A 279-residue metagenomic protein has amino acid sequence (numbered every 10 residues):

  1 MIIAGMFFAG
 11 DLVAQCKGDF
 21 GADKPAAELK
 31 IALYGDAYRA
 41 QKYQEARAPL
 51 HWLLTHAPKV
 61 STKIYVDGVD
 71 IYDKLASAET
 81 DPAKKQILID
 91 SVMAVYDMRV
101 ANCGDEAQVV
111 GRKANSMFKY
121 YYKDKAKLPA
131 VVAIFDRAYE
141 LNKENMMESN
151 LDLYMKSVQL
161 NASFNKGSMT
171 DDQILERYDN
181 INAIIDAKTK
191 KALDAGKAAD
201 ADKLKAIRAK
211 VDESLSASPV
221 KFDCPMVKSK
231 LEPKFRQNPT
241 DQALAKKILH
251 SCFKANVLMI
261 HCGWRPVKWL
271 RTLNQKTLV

Functional and structural regions predicted by a protein language model:
M1-F8: Sec-dependent N-terminal signal peptides
F8-A14: Sec/Tat signal peptide C-region and signal peptidase I cleavage site
Q15-T277: Preference for long, solvent-exposed alpha-helical segments and helix-linker "stalks"
